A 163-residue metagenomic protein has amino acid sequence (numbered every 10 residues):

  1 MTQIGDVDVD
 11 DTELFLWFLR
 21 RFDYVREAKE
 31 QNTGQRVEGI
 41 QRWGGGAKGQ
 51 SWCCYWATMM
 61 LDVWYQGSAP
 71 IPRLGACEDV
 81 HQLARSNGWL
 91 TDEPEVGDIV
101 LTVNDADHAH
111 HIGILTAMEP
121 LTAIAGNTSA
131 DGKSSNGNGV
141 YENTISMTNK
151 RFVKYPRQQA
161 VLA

Functional and structural regions predicted by a protein language model:
M1-A69: N-terminal capping segments
M1-V7, L14, A106-A163: Aromatic- and glycine-rich peptidoglycan recognition patches
V7-V9, V25, V37, V63 (+6 more regions): Extended aliphatic helical segments
V9, G67-N136: ...with weaker cross-activation on analogous glycine-rich loops/strands in unrelated enzymes
E13, E27-E30, E38, E78 (+4 more regions): Glutamate identity and glutamate-enriched acidic tracts
F15-W17, G75, T91, A163: Compositionally biased amphipathic helical and low-complexity segments enriched in hydrophobic
R21-Y24, A28, T58-D62, W89 (+3 more regions): A generic structural signal for solvent-exposed, polar alpha-helical segments
Q41-G44, E78, A84, T144-I145 (+1 more regions): Solvent-exposed, flexible loop/coil residues
